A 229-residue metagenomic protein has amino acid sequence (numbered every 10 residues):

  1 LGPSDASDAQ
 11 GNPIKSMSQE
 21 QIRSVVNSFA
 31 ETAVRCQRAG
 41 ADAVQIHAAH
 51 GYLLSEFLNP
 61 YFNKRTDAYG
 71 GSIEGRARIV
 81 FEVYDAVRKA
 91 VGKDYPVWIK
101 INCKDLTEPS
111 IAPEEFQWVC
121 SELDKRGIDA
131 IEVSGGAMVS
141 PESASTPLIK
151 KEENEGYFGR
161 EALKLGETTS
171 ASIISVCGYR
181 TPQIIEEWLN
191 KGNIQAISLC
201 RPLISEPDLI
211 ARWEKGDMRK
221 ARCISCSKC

Functional and structural regions predicted by a protein language model:
L1-C229: Flavin-dependent oxidoreductase catalytic cores
